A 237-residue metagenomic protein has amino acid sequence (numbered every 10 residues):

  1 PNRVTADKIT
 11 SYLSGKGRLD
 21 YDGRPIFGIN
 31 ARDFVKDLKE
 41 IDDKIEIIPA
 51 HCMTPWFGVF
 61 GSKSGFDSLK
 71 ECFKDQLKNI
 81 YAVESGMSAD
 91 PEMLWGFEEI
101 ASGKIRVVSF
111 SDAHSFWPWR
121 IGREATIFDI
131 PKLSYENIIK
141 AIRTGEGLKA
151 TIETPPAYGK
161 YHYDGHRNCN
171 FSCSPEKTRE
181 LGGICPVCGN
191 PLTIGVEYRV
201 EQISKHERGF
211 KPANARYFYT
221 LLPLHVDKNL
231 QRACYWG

Functional and structural regions predicted by a protein language model:
P1-D22, K36, P55-G237: Charged catalytic cores and adjacent phosphate/nucleic-acid-binding surfaces used for phosphate/nucleic-acid chemistry
F27-R32: Caspase-like (clan CD) cysteine peptidase catalytic core
F34-I45: A structural motif corresponding to the C-terminal end of an alpha-helix and its immediate exit/capping segment
I45-I47, V107: Hydrophobic beta-strand scaffold residues
P49-M53: Short, well-ordered beta-to-alpha junction loops that form the rim of enzyme active sites and present histidine/acidic
